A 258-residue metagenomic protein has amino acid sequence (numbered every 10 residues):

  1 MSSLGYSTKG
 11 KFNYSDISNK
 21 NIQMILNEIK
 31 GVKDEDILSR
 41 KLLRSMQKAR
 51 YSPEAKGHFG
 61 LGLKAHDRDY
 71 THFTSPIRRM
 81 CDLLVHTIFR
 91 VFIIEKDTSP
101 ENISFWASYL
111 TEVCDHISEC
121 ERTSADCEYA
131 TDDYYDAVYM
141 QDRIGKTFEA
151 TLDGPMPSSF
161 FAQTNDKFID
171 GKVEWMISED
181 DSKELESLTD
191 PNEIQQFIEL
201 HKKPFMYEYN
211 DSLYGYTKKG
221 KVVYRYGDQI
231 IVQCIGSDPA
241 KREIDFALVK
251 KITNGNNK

Functional and structural regions predicted by a protein language model:
S2-K258: Structured C-terminal cores of nucleic-acid metabolism proteins
